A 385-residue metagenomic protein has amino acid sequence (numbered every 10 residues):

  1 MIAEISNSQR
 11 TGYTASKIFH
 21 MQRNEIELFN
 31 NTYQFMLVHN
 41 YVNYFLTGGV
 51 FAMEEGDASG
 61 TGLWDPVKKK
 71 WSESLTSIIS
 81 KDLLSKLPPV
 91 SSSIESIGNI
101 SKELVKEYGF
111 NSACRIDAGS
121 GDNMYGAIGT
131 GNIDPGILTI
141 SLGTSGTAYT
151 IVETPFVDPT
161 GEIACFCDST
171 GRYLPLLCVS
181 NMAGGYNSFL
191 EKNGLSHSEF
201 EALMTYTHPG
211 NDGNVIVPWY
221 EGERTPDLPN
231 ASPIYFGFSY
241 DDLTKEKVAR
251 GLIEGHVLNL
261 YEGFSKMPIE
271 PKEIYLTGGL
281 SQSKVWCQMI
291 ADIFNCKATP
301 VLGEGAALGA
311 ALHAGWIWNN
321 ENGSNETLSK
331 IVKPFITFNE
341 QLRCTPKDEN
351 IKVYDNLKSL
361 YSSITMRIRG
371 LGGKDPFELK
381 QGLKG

Functional and structural regions predicted by a protein language model:
M1-I5, G12-A52, G62-K81, S96-G98 (+2 more regions): Active-site core segments that coordinate phosphate-bearing ligands/cofactors across diverse enzyme families
E55-D57: Conserved redox-cofactor binding core of oxidoreductases
S80-S92: A conserved helix-loop-beta module that forms one wall/lid of the active-site cleft in ATP-utilizing catalytic domains
